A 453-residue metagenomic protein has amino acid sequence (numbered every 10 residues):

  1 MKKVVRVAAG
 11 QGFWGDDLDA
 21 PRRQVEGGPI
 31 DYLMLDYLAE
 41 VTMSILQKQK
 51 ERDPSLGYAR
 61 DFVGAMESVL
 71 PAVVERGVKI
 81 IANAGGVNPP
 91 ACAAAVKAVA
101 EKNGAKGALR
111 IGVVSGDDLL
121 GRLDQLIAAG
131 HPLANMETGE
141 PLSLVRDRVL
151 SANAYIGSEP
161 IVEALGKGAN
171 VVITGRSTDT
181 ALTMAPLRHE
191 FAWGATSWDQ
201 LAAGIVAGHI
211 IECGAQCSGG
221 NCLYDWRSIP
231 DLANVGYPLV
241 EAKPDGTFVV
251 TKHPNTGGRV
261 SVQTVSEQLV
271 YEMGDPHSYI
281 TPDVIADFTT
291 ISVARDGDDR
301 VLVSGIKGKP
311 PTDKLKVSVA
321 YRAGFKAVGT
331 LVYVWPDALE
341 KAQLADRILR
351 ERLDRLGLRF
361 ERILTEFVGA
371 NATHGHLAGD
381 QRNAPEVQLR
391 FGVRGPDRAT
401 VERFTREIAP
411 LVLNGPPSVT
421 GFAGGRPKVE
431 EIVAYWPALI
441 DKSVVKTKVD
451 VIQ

Functional and structural regions predicted by a protein language model:
M1-K3, E40-S55, V74, L119-D147: Gly-rich Lys/Arg/Thr-decorated short loops/hinges at beta-loop-alpha junctions or inter-strand turns that position
M1-V25: N-terminal amphipathic/basic leader segments beginning at the initiator methionine
F13-W14, A39-V41, A84-A93, R176-L182 (+1 more regions): Gly/Ser/Thr-rich loops at beta-strand to alpha-helix junctions that form or flank small-molecule/cofactor-binding
G28-L46: N-terminal glycine-rich anion-binding loops that anchor highly charged ligand groups
K102-L119, M184-D225: Catalytic or ion-translocation cores adjacent to nucleophile or general acid/base/metal-coordination motifs in diverse
K106-R110, C217-L232, P276-R295, R352-V368 (+1 more regions): Flexible, glycine/charged-enriched surface loops at secondary-structure junctions
L201-K307: A conserved active-site cap/scaffold subdomain adjacent to cofactor or substrate pockets
S304-Q453: C-terminal non-catalytic interaction/assembly regions of soluble proteins
